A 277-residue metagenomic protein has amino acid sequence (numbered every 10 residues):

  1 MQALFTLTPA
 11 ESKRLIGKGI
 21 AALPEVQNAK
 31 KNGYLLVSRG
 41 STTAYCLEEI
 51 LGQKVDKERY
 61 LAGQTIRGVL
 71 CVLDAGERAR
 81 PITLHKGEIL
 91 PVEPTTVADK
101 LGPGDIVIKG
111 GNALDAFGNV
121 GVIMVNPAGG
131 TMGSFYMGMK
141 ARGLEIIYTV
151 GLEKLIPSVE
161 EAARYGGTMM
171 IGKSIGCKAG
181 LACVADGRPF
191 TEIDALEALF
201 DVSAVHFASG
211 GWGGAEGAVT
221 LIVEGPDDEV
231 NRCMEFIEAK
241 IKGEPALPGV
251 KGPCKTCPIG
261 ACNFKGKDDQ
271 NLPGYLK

Functional and structural regions predicted by a protein language model:
M1-Q2, L7-L15, E77-P245, C254-N271: Conserved phosphate- and dinucleotide-binding cores of soluble alpha/beta proteins, encompassing both enzyme active
Q2-H85: N-terminal active-site beta-alpha-beta segment that forms phosphate/nucleotide-binding and substrate-recognition loops
L47-G52, V122, V250, P258-G260: Compositionally biased, intrinsically disordered low-complexity regions enriched in charged/polar residues
L61-I66, E244-K255: A generic structural motif
K277: Long, contiguous binding/interaction regions
